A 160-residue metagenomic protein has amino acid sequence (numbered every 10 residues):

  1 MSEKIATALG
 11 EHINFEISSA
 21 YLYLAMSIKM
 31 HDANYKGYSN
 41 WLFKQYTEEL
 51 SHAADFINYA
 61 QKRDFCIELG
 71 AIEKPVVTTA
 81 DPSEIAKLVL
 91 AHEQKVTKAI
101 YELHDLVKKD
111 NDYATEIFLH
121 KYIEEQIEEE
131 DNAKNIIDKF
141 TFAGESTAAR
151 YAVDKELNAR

Functional and structural regions predicted by a protein language model:
M1-R160: Iron-associated oxidoreductase/ferritin-like identity signal
